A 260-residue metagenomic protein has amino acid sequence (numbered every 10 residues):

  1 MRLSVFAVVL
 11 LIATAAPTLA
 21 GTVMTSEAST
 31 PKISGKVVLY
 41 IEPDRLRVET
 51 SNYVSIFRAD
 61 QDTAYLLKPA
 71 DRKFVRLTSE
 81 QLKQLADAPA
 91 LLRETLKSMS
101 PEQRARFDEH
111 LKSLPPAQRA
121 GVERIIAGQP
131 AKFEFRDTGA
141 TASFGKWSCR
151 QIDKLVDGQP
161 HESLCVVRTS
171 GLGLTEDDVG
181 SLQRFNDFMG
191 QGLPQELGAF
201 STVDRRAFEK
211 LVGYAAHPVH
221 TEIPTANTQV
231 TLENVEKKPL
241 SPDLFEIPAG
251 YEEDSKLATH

Functional and structural regions predicted by a protein language model:
M1-A7: Bacterial N-terminal signal peptides that target proteins for export
T14-A20: Sec/Tat signal peptide C-region and signal peptidase I cleavage site
A20-H260: Extended soluble regions of mature proteins
